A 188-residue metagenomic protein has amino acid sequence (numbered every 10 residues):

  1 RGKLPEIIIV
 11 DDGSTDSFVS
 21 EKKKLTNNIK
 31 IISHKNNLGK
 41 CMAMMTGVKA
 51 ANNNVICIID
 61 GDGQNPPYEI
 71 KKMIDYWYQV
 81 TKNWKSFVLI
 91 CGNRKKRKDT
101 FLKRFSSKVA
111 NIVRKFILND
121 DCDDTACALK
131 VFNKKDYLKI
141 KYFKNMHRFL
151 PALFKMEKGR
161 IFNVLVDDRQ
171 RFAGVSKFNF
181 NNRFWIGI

Functional and structural regions predicted by a protein language model:
L4-S14, I32-H34: Short beta-strand/loop segment that forms part of the nucleotide-sugar
I7, I31, L89-I90, I161: Hydrophobic/aromatic residues located in beta-strands of well-ordered beta-sheets within soluble catalytic
D11-V19, G63: A conserved acidic beta->alpha catalytic loop
D12, H34-N36, I59-G61, V164: Cofactor-binding loops of NAD(P)H-dependent oxidoreductases, dominated by short-chain dehydrogenase/reductases
K24-T26: Short, conserved SAM-binding/catalytic segment of Class I S-adenosyl-L-methionine-dependent methyltransferases
H34-A50, V55-I58, P67-R148, L153 (+1 more regions): Acceptor/aglycone-binding surface of glycosyltransferases and processive sugar-polymer synthases
M156-E157: Alpha-helix C-terminal capping segments
